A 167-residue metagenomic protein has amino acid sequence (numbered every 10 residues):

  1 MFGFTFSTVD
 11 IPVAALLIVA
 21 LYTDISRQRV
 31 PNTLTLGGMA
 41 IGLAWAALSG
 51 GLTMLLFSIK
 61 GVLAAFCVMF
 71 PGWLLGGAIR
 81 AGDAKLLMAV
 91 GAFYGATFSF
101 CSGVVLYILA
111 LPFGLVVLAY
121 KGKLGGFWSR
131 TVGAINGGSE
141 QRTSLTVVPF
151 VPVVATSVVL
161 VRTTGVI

Functional and structural regions predicted by a protein language model:
M1-I167: A membrane-topology feature that recognizes alpha-helical transmembrane segments and their immediate juxtamembrane
